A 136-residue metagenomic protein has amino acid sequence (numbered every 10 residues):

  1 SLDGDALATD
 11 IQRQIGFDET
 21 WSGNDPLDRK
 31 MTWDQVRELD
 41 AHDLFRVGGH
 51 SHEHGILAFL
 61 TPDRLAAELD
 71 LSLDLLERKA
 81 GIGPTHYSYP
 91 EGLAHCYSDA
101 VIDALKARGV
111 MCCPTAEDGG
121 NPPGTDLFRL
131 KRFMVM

Functional and structural regions predicted by a protein language model:
S1-L44: Extended, charge-rich helix/loop segments that form flexible, surface "patches" used to engage negatively charged
T20, V47-G48, T85, C113: A local structural micro-motif
D28-R29, H50, A58: Active-site loop segments of alpha/beta catalytic cores
A41-H42, G55, F59-M136: C-terminal active-site subregion of NodB/CE4 polysaccharide deacetylases
R46-H54: Histidine-centered catalytic micro-motifs
